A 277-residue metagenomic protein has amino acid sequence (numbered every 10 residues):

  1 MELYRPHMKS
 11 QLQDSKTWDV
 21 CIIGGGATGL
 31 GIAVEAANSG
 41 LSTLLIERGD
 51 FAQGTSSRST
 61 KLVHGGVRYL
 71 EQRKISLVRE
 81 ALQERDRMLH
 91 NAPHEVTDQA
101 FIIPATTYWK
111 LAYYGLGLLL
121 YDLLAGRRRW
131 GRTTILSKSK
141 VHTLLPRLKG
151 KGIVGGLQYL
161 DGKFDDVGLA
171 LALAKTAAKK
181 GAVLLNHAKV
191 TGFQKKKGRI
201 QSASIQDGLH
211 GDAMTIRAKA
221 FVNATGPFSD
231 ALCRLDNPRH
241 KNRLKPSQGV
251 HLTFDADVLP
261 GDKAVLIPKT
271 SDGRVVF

Functional and structural regions predicted by a protein language model:
M1-V20, E35-S39: Extreme N-terminal leader/targeting segments of oxidoreductases
G25-G26, R48: Glycine-rich Rossmann-fold phosphate-binding loop(s) that bind the pyrophosphate of adenine dinucleotide cofactors
G29: N-terminal Rossmann-fold NAD(P) dinucleotide-binding loop
E35, I46, H94-T97, V190 (+2 more regions): Active-site substrate-recognition segment that forms the wall of the catalytic cavity or substrate channel
A37-S57: Glycine-rich FAD pyrophosphate-binding loop
K61-L144: Dinucleotide-binding Rossmann-like beta1-alpha1 core, especially the glycine-rich loop that anchors the ADP
L157-K219: Helical element adjacent to the flavin cofactor pocket in flavoenzyme catalytic cores
